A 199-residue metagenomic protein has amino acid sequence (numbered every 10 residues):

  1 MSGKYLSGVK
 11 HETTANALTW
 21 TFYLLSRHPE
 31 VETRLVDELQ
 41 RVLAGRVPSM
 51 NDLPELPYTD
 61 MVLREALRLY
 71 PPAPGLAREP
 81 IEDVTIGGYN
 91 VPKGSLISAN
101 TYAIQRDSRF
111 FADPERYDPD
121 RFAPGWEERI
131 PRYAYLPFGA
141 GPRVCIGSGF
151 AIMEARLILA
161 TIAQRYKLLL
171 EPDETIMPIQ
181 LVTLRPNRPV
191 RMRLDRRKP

Functional and structural regions predicted by a protein language model:
M1-L18, N51, L56, E79 (+1 more regions): Conserved cytochrome P450 catalytic core segment spanning the I/J/K helices
T13-E38, G149-Y166: Cytochrome P450 catalytic-core helices
Q40-P48, E82, V144, G149-P199: Cytochrome P450 proximal C-terminal region
R46-G87: Conserved cytochrome P450 K-helix E-x-x-R motif and the immediately C-terminal K′/meander segment
A99-E127: Conserved cytochrome P450 K-helix/beta-meander segment immediately N-terminal to the heme-binding cysteine loop
